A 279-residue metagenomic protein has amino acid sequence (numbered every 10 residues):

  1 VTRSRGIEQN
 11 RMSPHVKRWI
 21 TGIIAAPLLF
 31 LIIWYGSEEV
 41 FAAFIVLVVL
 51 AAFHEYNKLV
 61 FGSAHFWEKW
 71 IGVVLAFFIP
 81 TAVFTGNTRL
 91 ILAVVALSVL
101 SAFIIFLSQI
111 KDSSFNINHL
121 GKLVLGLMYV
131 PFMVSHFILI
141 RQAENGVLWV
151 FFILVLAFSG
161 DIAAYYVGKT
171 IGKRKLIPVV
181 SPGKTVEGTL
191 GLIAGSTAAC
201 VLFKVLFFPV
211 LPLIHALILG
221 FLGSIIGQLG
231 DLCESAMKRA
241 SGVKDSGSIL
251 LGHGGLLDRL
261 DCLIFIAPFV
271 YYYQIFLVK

Functional and structural regions predicted by a protein language model:
T2-F221: Membrane-embedded alpha-helical bundles of polytopic integral membrane proteins
T21, A164-Y165, K184-G195, G227-G230 (+3 more regions): Alpha-helical transmembrane segments that form the membrane-embedded catalytic/substrate-binding core of multi-pass
I105, L229-D245: Transmembrane alpha-helical segments of integral membrane proteins
K169-T170, K238-G242, I264, F269: Re-entrant/interfacial helical elements at transmembrane boundaries that shape and gate the permeation pathway
R239-C262: Interfacial loop-to-transmembrane junctions
Y272-K279: Juxtamembrane boundary at the C-terminal end of a transmembrane helix
